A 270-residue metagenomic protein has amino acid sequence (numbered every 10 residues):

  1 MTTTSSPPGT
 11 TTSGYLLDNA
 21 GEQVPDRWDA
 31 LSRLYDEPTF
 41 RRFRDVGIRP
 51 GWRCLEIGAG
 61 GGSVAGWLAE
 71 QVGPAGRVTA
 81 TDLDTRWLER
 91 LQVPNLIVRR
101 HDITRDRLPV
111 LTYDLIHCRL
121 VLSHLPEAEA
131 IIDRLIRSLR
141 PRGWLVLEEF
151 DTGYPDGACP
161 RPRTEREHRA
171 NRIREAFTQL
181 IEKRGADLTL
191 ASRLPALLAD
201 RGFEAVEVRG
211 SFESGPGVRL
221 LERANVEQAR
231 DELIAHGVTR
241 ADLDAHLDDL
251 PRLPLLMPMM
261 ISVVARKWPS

Functional and structural regions predicted by a protein language model:
T11-D36: Class I SAM-dependent methyltransferase Rossmann-like catalytic core, especially the SAM/SAH-binding loop
R33-W52: Conserved alpha-helix/loop element of class I SAM-dependent methyltransferases that forms part of the SAM/SAH-binding
L55-R107: Class I SAM-dependent methyltransferase SAM/SAH-binding core
D106-I116: A short acidic, Gly/Pro-enriched loop at the edge of an enzyme's catalytic core that lines a small-molecule cofactor
D114-E129: A short SAM/SAH-binding and catalytic strip from SAM-dependent methyltransferases
E129-W144: A short glycine-rich, Lys/Arg-flanked "PGG" loop and its adjoining helix->strand segment in the class I
V146-G217: Conserved catalytic/acceptor-binding region of the Class I
D187-S192, A205-S270: Conserved Class I S-adenosyl-L-methionine
